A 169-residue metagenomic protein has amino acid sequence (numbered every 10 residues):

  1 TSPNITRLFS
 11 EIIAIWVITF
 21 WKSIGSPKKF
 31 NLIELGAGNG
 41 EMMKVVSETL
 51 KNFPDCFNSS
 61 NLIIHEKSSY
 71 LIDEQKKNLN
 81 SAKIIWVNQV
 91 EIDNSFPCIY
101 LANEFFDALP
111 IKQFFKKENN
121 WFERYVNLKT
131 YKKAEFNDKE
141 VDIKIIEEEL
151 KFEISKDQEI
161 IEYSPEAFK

Functional and structural regions predicted by a protein language model:
S2-P3, P165: Short, solvent-exposed loop/helix junctions and linker helices that flank or host conserved functional motifs
P3-N94: SAM cofactor-binding core of SAM-dependent methyltransferases, primarily the Rossmann-like beta-alpha-beta module
I85, I92-K169: Class I S-adenosyl-L-methionine
